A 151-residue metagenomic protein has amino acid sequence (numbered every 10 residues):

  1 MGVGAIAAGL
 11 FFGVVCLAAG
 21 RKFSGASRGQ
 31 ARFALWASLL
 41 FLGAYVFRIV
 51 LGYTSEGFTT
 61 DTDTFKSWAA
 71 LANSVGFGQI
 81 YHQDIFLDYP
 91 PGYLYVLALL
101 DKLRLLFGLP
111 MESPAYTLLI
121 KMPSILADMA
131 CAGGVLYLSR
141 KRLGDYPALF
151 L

Functional and structural regions predicted by a protein language model:
M1-V50, R140: Start-transfer (signal-anchor) and selected internal transmembrane alpha helices of multi-pass inner/ER membrane
A18-K22, I49, L99, L103 (+1 more regions): Hydrophobic membrane-targeting alpha-helices
R28-L35, G108-L118, L143: Juxtamembrane loop-transmembrane helix junctions in multi-pass integral membrane proteins, especially the extracellular
A44, D145-L151: Membrane-embedded helix bundles of polyisoprenyl
D61-D88, G92, L99-P110: Extracytosolic helix-loop segments that constitute the early lumenal/periplasmic catalytic or substrate-binding loops
I85, Y89, Y116-L126, L151: Membrane-embedded glycan-lipid processing machinery
L118-Y146: Transmembrane-helix motifs of polytopic, lipid-linked glycan transferases
